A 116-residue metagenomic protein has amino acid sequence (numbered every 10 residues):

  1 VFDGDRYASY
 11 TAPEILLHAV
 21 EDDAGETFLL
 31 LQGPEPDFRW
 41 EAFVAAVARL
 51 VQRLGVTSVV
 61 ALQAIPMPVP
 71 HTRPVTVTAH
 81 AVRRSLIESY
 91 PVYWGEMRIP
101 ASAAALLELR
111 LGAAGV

Functional and structural regions predicted by a protein language model:
V1-F2, F28-L30, A46-V47, I87-P91: A generic short-segment signal for beta-strand/edge and adjacent turn/coil regions
V1-G33: N-terminal short beta-loop-beta anion/metal-coordinating cradle
V1-S9, Q63, P91-R98: Acidic/glycine-enriched edge-of-secondary-structure segments
H18-E21, V47-R49, E108-L109: A generic local secondary-structure boundary/capping motif
E26, P34-S85: Internal, conserved structured core segments that host functional sites
L30-W40, Y90-R98: Flexible, glycine/proline-enriched loop segments at strand-loop-helix junctions that form or flank small-ligand binding
P68-V116: Catalytic cores of processing enzymes, dominated by hydrolases/peptidases, characterized by acidic/His-rich
